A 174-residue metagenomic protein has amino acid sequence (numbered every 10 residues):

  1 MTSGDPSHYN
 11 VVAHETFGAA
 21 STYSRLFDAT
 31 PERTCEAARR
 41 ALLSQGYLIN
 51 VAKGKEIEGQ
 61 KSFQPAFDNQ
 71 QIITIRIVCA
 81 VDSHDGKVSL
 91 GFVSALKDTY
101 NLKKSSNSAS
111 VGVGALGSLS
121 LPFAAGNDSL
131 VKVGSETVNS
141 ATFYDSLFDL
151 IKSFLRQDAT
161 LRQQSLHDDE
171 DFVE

Functional and structural regions predicted by a protein language model:
T2-E174: Ser/Thr-rich, low-complexity intrinsically disordered terminal regions
